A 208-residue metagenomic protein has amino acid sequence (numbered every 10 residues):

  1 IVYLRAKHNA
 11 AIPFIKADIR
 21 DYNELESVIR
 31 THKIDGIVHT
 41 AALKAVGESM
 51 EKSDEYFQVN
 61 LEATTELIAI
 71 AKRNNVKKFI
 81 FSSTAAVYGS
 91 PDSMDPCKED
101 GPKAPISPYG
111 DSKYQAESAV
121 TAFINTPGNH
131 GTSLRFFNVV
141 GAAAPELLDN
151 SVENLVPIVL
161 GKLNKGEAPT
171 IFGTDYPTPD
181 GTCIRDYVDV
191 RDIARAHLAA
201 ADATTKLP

Functional and structural regions predicted by a protein language model:
I1-G36, S151: N-terminal Rossmann/SDR dinucleotide-binding element
I15, A42, F57, T132 (+1 more regions): Conserved Rossmann-like nucleotide-binding pocket used by diverse enzymes that bind dinucleotide cofactors
G36-V38, I80: N-terminal Rossmann-like NAD(P) cofactor-binding module of classical short-chain dehydrogenase/reductase
A41-K44, S83-T84: Conserved NAD(P)H cofactor-binding loop of Rossmann-fold oxidoreductase domains
A45-S49: Serine-hydrolase catalytic-loop signature spanning alpha/beta hydrolases and amidase-signature enzymes
E51-A69, R73, K77-K78, V87-V140 (+1 more regions): Catalytic helix-loop patch of NAD(P)-dependent Rossmann-fold dehydrogenases
S93, T121-A199: NAD(P)-dependent short-chain dehydrogenase/reductase
